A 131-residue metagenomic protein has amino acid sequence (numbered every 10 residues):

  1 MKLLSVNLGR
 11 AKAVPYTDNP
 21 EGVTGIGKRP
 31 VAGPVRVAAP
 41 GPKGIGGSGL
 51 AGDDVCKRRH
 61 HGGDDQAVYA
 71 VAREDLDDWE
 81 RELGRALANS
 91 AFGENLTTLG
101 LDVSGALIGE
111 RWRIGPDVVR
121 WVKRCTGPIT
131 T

Functional and structural regions predicted by a protein language model:
M1-T130: Electropositive, beta-rich accessory/interaction domains or terminal extensions that provide binding surfaces
